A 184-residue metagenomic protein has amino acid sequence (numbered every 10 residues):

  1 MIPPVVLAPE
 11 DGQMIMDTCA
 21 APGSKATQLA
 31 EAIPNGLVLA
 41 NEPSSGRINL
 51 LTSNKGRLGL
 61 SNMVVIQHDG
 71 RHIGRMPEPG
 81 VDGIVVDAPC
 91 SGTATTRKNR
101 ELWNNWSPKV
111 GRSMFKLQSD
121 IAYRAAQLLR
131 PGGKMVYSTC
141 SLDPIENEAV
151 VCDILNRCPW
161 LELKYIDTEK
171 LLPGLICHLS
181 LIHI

Functional and structural regions predicted by a protein language model:
M1-I182: S-adenosylmethionine
